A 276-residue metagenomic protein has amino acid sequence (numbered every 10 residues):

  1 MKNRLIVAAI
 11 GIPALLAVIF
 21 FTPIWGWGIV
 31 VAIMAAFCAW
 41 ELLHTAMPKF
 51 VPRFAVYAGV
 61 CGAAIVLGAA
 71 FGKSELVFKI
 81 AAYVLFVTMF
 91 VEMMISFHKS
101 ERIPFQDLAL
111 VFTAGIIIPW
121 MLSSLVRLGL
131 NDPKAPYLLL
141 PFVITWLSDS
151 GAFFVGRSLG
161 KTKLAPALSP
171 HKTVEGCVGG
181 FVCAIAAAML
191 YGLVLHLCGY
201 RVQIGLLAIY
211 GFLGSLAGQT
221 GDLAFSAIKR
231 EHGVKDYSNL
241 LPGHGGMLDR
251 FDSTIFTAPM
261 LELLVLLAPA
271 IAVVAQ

Functional and structural regions predicted by a protein language model:
M1-F212: Membrane-embedded alpha-helical bundles of polytopic integral membrane proteins
C177, T257-P259, A272: Extended, non-catalytic scaffold segments that flank or surround catalytic motifs
L213-G218: Transmembrane alpha-helix interface/packing and boundary motifs in multi-pass membrane proteins, characterized by
R230-T254: Interfacial loop-to-transmembrane junctions
R250-L266: Final/C-terminal transmembrane alpha-helix of multipass membrane proteins
L263-Q276: Juxtamembrane boundary at the C-terminal end of a transmembrane helix
